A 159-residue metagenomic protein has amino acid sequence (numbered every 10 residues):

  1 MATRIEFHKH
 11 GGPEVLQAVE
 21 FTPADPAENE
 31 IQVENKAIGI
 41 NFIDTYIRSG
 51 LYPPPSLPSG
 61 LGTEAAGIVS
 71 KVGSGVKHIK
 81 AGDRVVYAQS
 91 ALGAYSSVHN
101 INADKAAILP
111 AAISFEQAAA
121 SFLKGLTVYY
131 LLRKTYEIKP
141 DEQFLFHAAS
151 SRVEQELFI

Functional and structural regions predicted by a protein language model:
A2, D83, D141-Q143: Nucleotide donor/acceptor-binding cores
Q17, N29, T63, A103 (+1 more regions): Exposed loop/turn and edge beta-strand positions of beta-sandwich/beta-sheet ligand-binding modules
A18-P23, A66-I68, V98-N100, A106: Conserved hydrophobic/aromatic beta-strand scaffold that supports enzyme active sites
T22-G39, L51-G93: Glycine-rich beta-strand-centered segment in the early N-terminal region that forms part of a ligand/cofactor-binding
I43-T45: Cytochrome P450 core scaffold surrounding the K-helix E-X-X-R motif and the conserved "meander" helix-loop region
Y87-A149: NAD(P)H dinucleotide-binding glycine-rich loop of Rossmann-like/cofactor-binding domains, especially the beta1-alpha1
R152-V153: Hydrophobic/small residue at the entry helix of a nucleotide-binding pocket
F158-I159: Generic hydrophobic/aromatic pocket-lining and core-packing "Φ" positions
